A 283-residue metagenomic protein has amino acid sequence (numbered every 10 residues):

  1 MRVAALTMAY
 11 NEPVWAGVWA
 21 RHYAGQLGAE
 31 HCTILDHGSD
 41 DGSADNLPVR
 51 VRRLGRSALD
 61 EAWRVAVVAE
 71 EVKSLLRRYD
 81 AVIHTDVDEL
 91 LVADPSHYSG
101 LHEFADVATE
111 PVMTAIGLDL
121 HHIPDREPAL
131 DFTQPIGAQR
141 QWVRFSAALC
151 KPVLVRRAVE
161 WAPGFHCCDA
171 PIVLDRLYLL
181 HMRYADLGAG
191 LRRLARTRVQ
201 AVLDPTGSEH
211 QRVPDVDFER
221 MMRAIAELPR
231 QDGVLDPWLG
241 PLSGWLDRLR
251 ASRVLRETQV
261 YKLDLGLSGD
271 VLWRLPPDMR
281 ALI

Functional and structural regions predicted by a protein language model:
R2-A4: Cell-envelope/extracellular polymer assembly enzymes that use nucleotide-activated donors
T7-V18, G38: Active-site beta-to-alpha loop of glycosyltransferases that engages the nucleotide-sugar donor
R21-E30: Short, acidic, metal-binding catalytic loop of nucleotide-sugar glycosyltransferases
A29, Y79, A108-V112: Short, high-confidence coil segments that cap the C-terminus of an alpha-helix and link into the following beta-strand
A29-S39, L54-G55: Short beta-strand/loop segment that forms part of the nucleotide-sugar
L35, T85-V87: Active-site flanking residues adjacent to catalytic metal/cofactor-binding acidic residues
D40-H84, V92-A93: Active-site-proximal specificity loops/subdomain of glycosyltransferases
R64-A66, A93-I283: Catalytic-site signature of metal-activated, phosphate-bearing donor transferases, centered on the GT-A/GT-A-like
